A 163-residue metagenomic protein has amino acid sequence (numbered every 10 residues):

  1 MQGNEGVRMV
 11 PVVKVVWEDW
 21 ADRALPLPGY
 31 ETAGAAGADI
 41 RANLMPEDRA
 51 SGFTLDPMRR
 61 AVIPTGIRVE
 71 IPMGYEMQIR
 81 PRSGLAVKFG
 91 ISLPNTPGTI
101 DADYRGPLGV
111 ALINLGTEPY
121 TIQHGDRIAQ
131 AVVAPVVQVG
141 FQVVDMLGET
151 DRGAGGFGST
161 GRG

Functional and structural regions predicted by a protein language model:
M1-G163: DUTPase catalytic domain/fold
